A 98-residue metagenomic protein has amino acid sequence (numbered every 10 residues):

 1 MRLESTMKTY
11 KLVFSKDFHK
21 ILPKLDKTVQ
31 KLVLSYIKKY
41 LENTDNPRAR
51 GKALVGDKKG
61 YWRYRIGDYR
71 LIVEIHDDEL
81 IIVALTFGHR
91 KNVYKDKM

Functional and structural regions predicted by a protein language model:
M1-K11, K20, K31, I66-Y69 (+1 more regions): Enriched for short, Lys/Arg-rich terminal
M1-R2, Q30-Y36, G56-K59: Phosphate-binding glycine-rich loops and adjacent basic patches that engage nucleotide phosphates, nucleic-acid
V13-R48: N-terminal first-folded block
F14, G56, I66: Conserved strand-loop elements at the edges of beta-sheets that form or border functional pockets
D17, K59, H89: Residues that form or immediately flank small-molecule/cofactor binding pockets and catalytic motifs
K39-R63: A short, surface-exposed loop/turn module that caps and links secondary-structure elements
